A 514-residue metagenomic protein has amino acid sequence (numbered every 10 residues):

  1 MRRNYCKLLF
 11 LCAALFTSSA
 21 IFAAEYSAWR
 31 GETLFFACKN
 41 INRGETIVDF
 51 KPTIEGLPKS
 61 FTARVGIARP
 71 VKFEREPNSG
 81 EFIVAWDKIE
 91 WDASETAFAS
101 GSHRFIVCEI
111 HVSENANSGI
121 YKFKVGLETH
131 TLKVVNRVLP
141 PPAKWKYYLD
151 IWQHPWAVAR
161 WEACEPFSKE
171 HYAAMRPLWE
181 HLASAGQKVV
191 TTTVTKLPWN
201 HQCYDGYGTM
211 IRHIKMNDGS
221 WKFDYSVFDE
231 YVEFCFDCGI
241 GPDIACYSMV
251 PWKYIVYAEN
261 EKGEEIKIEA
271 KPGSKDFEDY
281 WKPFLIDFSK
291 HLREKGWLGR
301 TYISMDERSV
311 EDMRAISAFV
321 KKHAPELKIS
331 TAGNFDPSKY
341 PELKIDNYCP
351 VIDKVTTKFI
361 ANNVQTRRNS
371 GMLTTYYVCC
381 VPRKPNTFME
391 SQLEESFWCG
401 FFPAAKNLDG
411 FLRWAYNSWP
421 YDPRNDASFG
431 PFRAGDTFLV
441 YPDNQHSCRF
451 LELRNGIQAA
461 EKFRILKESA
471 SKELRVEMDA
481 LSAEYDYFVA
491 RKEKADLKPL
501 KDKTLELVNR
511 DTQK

Functional and structural regions predicted by a protein language model:
L9-S18: Bacterial N-terminal signal peptides
A23-R43: Beta-sheet-dominated interaction scaffolds and their linkers
G44-V107: Surface-exposed binding patches on compact interaction domains or structured appendages
I106-N115: Short, hydrophobic beta-strand segments
I110-H111, K122-K124, E128-H323, A332-P341 (+2 more regions): Aromatic-lined carbohydrate-binding surfaces of glycoside hydrolases
I255-A258, E269-G273, F277, W281-F335 (+2 more regions): Catalytic domains of carbohydrate-active enzymes that cleave complex glycans
R368-F397: Active-site clefts of carbohydrate-active enzymes
Q392-F438: Substrate-binding cleft of secreted/luminal carbohydrate-active enzymes
